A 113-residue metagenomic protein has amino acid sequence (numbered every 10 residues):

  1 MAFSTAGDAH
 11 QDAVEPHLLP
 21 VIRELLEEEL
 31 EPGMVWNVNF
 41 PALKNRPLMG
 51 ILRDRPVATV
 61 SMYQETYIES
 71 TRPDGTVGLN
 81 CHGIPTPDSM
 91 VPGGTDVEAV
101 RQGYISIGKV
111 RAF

Functional and structural regions predicted by a protein language model:
M1-A13: Glycine-rich phosphate/pyrophosphate-binding loops and their adjacent beta-strand/loop elements at enzyme active sites
D12-F113: Electrostatically charged, flexible surface regions
